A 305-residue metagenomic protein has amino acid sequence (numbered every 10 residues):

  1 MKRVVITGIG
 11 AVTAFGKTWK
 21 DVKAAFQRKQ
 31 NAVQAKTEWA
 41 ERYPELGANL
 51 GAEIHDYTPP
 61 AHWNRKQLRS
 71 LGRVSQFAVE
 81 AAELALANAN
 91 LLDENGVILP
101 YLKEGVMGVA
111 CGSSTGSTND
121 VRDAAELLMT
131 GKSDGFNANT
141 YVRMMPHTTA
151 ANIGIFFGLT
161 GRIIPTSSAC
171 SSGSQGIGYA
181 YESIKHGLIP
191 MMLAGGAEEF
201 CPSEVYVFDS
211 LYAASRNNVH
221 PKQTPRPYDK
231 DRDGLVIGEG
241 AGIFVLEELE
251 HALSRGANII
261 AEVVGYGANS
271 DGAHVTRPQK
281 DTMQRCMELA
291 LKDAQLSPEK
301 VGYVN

Functional and structural regions predicted by a protein language model:
M1-A32: N-terminal phosphate-binding or glycine-rich loops at protein starts, especially the Walker A/P-loop of NTPases
R3-T7, N31-A35, V219-Y303: Condensing-enzyme catalytic core mediating Claisen C-C bond formation in acyl metabolism
I6, Q27-S168, A197-V205, K300-N305: Conserved beta-ketoacyl condensing-enzyme motif
K20-Q27, G116-D134, I184-H186, V207-N218 (+1 more regions): A glycine- and small-aliphatic-rich helix-loop capping segment at beta-alpha/alpha-beta transitions that lines
Y43-A52, T118-D120, E199-P225, A268-R285: Active-site-adjacent elements of ketosynthase-type condensing enzymes
N90, G187, E247-H251: Short loop segments at secondary-structure junctions
G173: Short conserved active-site loop signatures built around small residues
I189-M192: Short, high-confidence coil segments that cap the C-terminus of an alpha-helix and link into the following beta-strand
